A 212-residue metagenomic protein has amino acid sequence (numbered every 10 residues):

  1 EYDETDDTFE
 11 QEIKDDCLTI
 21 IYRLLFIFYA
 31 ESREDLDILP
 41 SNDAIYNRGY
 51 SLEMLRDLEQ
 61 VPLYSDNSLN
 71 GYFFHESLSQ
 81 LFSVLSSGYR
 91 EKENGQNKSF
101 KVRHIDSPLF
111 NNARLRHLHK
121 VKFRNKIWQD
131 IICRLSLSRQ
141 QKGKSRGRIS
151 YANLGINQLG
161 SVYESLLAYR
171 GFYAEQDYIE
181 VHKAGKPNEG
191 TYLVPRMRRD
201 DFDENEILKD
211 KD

Functional and structural regions predicted by a protein language model:
E1-D212: Preference for the N-terminal adenyl/adenosyl cofactor-binding alpha/beta module
